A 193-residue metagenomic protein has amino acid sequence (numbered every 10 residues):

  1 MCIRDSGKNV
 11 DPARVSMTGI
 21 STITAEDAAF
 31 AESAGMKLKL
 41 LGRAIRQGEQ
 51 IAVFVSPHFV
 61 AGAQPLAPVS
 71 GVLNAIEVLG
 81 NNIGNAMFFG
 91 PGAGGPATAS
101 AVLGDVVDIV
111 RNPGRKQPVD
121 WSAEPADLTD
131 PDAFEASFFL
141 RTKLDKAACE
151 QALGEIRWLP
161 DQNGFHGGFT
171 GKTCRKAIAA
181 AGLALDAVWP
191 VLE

Functional and structural regions predicted by a protein language model:
R4-P68, L73-A75, G94: Substrate-binding/catalytic subdomain of NAD(P)-dependent oxidoreductase enzymes
D5-V10, S16-T22, V102, L159-K172: Short, exposed beta-strand "edge-strand" segments with a Pro/Gly-rich flavor and a Y/T-containing core
I51-K143: Catalytic, metal-anchored helix/loop core of enzyme active sites in primary metabolism
V106-E193: A conserved regulatory-domain signal marking ACT and ACT-like small-molecule sensing domains and adjacent regulatory
